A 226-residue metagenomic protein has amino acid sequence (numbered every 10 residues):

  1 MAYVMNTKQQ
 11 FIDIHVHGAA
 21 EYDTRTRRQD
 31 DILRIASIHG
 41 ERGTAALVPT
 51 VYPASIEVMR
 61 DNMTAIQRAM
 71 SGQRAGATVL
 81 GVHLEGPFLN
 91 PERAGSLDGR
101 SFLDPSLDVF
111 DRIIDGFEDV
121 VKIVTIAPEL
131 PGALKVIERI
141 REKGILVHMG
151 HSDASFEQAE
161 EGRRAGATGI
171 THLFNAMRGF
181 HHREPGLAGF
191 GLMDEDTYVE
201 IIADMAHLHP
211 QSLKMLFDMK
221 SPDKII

Functional and structural regions predicted by a protein language model:
M1-R25, I32-L33, S37: Replace "His-x-His-based motif
H17, L33-N62, A77-N90, F117-E129 (+3 more regions): Divalent metal-dependent hydrolysis catalytic cores, especially in the metallo-beta-lactamase
G18-T26, V48-V58, A176-L192: Active-site loop-to-helix "anion-binding N-cap" substructures in soluble metabolic enzymes
R28-D31, N62-A65, S106-D108, R183-A188: Charged helix-capping and loop-helix junction motifs
I56-D61, E129-P131, H148-D153, I201-D218: Active-site glycine- and acidic-residue-rich loops that bind and position anionic ligands or nucleotide-like cofactors
E57-R68, G95: Metal-dependent catalytic neighborhoods of phosphoester/phosphodiester hydrolases
L84, P91-L107, D111-G186: Divalent metal-binding pocket/active-site signature
Q158-G169, F174-I226: Active-site-adjacent C-terminal substructures of enzyme catalytic domains
